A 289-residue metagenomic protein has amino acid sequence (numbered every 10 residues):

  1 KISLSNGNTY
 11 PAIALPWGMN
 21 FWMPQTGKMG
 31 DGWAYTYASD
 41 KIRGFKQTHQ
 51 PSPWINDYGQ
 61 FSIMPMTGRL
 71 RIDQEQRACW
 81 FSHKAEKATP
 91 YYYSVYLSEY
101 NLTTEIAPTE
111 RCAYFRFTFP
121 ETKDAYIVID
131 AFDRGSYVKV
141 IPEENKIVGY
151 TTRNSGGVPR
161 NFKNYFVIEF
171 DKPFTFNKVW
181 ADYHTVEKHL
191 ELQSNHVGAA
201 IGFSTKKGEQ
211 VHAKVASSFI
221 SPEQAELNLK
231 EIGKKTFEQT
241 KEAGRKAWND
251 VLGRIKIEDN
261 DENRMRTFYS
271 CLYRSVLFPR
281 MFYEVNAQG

Functional and structural regions predicted by a protein language model:
K1-G289: Accessory carbohydrate-recognition regions in carbohydrate-active enzymes
